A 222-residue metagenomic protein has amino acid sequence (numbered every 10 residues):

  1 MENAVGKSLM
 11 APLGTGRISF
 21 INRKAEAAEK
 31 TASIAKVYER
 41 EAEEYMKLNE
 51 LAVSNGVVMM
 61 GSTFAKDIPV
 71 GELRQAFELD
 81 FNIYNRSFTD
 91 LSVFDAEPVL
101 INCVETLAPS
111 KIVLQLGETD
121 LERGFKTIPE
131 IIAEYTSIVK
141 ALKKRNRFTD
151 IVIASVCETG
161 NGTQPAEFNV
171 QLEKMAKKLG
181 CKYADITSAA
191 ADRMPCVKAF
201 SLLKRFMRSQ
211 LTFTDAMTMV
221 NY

Functional and structural regions predicted by a protein language model:
M1-V5: Non-Sec secretion/translocation targeting segments of pathogen effectors
G6-F94, P98-A108: Serine-esterase "nucleophile elbow" of acetyl-processing enzymes
Q75-N82, L91, P98-Y222: Alpha-helical cap/lid subdomain in secreted, periplasmic, or secretory-pathway luminal O-acyl-processing enzymes
